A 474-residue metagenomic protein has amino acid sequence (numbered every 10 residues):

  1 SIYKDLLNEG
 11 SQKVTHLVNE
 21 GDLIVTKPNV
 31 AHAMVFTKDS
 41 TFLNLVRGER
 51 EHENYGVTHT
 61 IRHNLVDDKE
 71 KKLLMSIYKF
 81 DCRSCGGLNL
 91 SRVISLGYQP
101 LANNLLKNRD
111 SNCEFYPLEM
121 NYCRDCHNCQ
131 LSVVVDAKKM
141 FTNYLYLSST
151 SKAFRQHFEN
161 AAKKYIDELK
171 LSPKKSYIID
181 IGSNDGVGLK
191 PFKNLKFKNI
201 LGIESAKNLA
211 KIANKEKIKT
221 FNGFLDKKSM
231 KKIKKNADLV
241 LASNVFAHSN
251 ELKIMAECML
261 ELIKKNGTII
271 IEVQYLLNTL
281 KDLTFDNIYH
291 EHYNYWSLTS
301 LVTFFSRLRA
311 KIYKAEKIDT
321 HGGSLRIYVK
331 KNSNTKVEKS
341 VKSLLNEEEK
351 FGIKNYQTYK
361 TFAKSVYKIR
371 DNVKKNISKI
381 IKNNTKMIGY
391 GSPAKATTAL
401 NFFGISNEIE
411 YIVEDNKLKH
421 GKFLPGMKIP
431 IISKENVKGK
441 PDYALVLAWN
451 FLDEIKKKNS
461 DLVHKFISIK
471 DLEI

Functional and structural regions predicted by a protein language model:
L6-K27: Short acidic-glycine-tyrosine-enriched beta hairpin
L7, Q12, A31-L74: Double-stranded beta-helix
S76-A153, E316: N-terminal juxtadomain amphipathic helix that follows a signal peptide/anchor or precedes a small N-terminal auxiliary
L241: A conserved beta-strand element that flanks and buttresses the S-adenosyl-L-methionine
K253-T268: A short glycine-rich, Lys/Arg-flanked "PGG" loop and its adjoining helix->strand segment in the class I
N266-Q274, I467: Conserved beta-strand signature within the Rossmann-like core of class I S-adenosyl-L-methionine
I271-N294, L298-L301, F305: Short, glycine-/aromatic-enriched active-site segment of Class I SAM-dependent methyltransferases
H321-S365: Flexible, glycine-/basic-rich loop-and-beta segments that form/coincide with the SAM-dependent methyltransferase
